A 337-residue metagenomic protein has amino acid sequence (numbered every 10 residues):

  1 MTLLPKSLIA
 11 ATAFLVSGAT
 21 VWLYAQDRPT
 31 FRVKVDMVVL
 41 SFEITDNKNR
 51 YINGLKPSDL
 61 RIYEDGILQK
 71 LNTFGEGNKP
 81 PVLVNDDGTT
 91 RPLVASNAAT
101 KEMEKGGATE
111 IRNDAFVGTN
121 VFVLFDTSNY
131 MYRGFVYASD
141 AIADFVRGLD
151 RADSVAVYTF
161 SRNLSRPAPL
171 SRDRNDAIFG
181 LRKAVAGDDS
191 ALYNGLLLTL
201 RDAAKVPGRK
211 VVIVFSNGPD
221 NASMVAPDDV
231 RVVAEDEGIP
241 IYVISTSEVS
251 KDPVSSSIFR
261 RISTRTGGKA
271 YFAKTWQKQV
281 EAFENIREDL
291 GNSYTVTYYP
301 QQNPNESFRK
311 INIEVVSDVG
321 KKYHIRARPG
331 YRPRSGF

Functional and structural regions predicted by a protein language model:
M1-P5: N-terminal secretory signal peptides that target proteins for export/translocation
I9-T20: Bacterial N-terminal signal peptides
W22-F337: Scaffold/interface architecture of coatomer-like assemblies
